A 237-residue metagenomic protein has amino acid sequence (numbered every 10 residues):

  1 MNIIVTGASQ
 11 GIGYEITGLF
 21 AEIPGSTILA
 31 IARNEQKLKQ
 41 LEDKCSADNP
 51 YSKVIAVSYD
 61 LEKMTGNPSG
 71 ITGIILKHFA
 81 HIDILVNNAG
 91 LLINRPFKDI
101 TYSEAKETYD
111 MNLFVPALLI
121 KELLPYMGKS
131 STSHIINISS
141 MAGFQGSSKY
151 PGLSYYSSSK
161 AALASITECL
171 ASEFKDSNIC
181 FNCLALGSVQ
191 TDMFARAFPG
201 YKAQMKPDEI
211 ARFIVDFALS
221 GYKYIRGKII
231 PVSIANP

Functional and structural regions predicted by a protein language model:
S9-Q10: Conserved glycine-rich cofactor-binding loop
P24-Q40: Conserved glycine-rich Rossmann-like NAD(P)H-binding loop of the short-chain dehydrogenase/reductase
I71, P96-F97, E104-Y109: Substrate-binding pocket helix/loop in short-chain dehydrogenase/reductase
N88-I93: Conserved NAD(P)H cofactor-binding loop of Rossmann-fold oxidoreductase domains
I120, S159: Active-site helix of classical SDR
S140: Residue(s) in the substrate-gating loop at a strand-loop-helix junction that position the organic substrate next
D176, C183, P199-P237: C-terminal helical subdomain
